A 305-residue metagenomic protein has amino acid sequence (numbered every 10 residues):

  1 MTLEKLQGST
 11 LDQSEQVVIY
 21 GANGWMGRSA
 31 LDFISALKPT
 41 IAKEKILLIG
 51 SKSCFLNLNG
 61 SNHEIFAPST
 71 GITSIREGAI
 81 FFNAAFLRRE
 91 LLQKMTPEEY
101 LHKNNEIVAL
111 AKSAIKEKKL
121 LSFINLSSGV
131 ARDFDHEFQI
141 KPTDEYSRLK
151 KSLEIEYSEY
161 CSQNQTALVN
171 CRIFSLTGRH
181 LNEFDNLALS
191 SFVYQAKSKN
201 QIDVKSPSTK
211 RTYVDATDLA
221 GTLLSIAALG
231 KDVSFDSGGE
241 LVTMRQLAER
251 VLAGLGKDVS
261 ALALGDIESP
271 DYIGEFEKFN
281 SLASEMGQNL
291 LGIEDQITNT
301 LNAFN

Functional and structural regions predicted by a protein language model:
S9-L37: N-terminal Rossmann NAD(P)H-binding glycine-rich loop of SDR-like oxidoreductase domains
Y20, I49, A84, F123-G129 (+1 more regions): SDR active-site strand-loop-helix element
Y20, L101-H102, P142-E154, N182 (+2 more regions): Short-chain dehydrogenase/reductase
S61-K103: NAD(P)H-binding glycine-rich loop region in Rossmannoid oxidoreductase-like domains and their noncatalytic homologs
L87-R89, S128-H136, F174-T177: Active-site segment of SDR-like NAD(P)-dependent oxidoreductases
A109-Y146: Conserved Rossmann-fold NAD(P)-dependent oxidoreductase catalytic core, especially the SDR/UDP-sugar
S158-R211, A216-D218: NAD(P)-dependent short-chain dehydrogenase/reductase
K199-N200, V204-N305: C-terminal substrate-binding subdomain of Rossmann-fold SDR/epimerase-dehydratase oxidoreductases
